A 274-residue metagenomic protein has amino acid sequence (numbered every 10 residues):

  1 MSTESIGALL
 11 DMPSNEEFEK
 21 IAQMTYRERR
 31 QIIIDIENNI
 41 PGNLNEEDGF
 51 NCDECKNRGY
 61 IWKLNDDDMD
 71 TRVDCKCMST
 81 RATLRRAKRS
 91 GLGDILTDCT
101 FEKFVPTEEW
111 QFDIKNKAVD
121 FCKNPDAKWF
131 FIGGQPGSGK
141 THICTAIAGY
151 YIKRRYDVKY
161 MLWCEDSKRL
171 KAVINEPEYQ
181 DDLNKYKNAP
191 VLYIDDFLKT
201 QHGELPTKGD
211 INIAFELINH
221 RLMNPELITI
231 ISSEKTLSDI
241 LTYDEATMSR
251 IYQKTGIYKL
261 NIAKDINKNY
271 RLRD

Functional and structural regions predicted by a protein language model:
M1-D113, Y270-D274: A short, basic N-terminal segment
K103-F130: Pre-Walker A (pre-P-loop) alpha-helix and adjacent loop at the N terminus of AAA/AAA+ ATPase modules, a conserved
E109-N116, I152-A189, L205-K208: Short glycine-rich substrate-engagement loop in P-loop NTPases that contacts/grips substrate
D126-T145: Walker A/P-loop nucleotide-binding motif
H142-Y156: P-loop NTPase Walker A phosphate-binding motif
Y156-D157, N188-V191, N224-I231: Loop/turn-to-beta-strand initiation segments
S167-V173, P177, K199-D274: Replace "adjacent to P-loop NTPase cores in ATP/GTP-dependent enzymes" with "adjacent to NTP-binding cores
D195-F197: Walker B catalytic acidic pair
